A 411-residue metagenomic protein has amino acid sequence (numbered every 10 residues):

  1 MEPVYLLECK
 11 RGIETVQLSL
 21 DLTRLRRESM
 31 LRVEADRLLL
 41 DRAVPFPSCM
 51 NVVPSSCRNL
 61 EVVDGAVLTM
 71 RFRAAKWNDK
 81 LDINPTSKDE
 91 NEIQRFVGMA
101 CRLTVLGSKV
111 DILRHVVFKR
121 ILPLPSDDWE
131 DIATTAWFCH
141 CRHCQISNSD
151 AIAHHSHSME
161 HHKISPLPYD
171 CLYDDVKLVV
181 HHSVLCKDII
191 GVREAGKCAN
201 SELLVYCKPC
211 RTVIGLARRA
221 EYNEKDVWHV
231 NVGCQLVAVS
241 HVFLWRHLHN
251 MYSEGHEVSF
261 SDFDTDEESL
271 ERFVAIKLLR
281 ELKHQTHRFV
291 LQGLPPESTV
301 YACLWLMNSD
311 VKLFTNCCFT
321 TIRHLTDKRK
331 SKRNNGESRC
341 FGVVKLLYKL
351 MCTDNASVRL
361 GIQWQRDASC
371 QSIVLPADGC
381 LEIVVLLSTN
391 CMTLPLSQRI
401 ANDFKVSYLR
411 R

Functional and structural regions predicted by a protein language model:
M1-R411: N-terminal pre-domain and mature-chain start segments
